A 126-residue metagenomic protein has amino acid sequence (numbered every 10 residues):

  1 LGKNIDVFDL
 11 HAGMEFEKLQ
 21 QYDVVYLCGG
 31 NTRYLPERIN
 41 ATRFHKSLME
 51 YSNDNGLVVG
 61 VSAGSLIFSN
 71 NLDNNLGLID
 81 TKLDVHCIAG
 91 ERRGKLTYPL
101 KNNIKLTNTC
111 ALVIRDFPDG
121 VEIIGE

Functional and structural regions predicted by a protein language model:
L1-T32: A glycine-rich, hydrophobic loop/mini-helix early in the fold
Q21, L27-C28, T32-V59, G64-E126: Active-site-adjacent pocket-lining segments in enzyme domains
